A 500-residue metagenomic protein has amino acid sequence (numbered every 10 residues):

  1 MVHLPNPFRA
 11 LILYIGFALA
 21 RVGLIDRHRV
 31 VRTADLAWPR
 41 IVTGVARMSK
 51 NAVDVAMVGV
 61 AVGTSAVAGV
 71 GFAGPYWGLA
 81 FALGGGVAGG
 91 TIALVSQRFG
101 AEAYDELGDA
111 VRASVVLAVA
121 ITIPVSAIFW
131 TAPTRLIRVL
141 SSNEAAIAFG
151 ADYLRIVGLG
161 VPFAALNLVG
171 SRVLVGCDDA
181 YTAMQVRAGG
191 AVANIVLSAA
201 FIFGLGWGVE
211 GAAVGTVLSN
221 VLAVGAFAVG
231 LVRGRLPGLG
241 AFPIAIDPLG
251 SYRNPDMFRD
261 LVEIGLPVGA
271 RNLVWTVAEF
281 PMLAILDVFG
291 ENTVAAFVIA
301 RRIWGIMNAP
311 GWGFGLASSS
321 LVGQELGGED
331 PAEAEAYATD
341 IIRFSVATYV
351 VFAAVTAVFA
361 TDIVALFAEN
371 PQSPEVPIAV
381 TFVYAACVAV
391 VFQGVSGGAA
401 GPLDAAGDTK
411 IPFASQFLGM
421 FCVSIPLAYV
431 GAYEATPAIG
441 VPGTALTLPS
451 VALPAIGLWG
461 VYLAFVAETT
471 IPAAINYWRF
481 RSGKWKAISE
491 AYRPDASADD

Functional and structural regions predicted by a protein language model:
M1-A37, V95-G160, W207-G265, V322-A389 (+1 more regions): Short alpha-helical transmembrane segments in multi-pass integral membrane proteins
L24-A61, P75-G90, L94, V119-S126 (+3 more regions): N-terminal transmembrane alpha-helices
D35-V58, I156, G190, S219-A223 (+3 more regions): Transmembrane helical elements of multi-pass membrane transporters/channels
R40, G44, V55-A56, V60 (+15 more regions): Transmembrane alpha-helix boundary and packing residues in multipass membrane permease domains and related
I41, V45, S49, V53 (+18 more regions): Generic alpha-helical transmembrane segments of integral inner-membrane proteins, especially permease/transport modules
V58-G78, E144-G150, V209, V214 (+3 more regions): Interfacial/gating helices of multi-pass transporter permease domains
V67-A127, A164-A183, V294-V358, Q393-P412 (+1 more regions): Small-residue-rich hydrophobic transmembrane alpha-helices
G85, Y153-V175, A183-A191, A212-F227 (+5 more regions): Short runs within selected transmembrane alpha-helices of multi-pass transporters and secretion channels
